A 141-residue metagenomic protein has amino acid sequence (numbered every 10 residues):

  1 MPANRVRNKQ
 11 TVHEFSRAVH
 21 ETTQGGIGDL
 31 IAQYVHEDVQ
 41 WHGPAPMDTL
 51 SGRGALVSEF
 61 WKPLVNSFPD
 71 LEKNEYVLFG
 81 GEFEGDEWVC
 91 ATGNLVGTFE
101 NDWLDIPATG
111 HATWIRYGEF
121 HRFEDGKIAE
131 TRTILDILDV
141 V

Functional and structural regions predicted by a protein language model:
M1-V141: C-terminal and inter-domain tail/linker signature
